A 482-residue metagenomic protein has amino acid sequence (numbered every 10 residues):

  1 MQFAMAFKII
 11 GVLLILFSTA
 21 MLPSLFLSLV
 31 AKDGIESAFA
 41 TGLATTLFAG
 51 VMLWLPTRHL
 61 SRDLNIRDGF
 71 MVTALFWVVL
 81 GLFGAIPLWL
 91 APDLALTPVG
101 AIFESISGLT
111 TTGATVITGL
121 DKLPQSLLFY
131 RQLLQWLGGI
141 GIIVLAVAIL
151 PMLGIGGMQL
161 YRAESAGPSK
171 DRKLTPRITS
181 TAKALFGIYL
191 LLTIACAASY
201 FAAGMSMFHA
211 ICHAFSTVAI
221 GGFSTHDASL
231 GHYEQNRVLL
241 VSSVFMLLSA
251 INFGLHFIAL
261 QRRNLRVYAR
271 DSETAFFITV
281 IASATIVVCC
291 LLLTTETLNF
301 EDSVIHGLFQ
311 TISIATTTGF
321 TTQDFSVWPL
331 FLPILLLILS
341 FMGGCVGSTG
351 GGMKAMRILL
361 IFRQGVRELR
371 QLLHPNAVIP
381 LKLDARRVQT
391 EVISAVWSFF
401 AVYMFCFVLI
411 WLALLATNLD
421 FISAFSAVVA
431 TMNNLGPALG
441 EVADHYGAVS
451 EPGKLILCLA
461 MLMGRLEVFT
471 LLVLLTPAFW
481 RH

Functional and structural regions predicted by a protein language model:
M1-H482: Membrane-proximal intracellular helices of multi-pass ion channels
